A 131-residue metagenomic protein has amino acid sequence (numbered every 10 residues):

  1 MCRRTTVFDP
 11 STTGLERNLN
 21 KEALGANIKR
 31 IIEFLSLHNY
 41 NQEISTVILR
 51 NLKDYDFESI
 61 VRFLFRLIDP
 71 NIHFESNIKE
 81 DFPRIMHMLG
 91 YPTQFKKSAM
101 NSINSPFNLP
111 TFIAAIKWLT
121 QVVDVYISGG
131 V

Functional and structural regions predicted by a protein language model:
M1-V131: N-terminal, leucine/charged-rich tether regions that mediate assembly and partner docking in large macromolecular
